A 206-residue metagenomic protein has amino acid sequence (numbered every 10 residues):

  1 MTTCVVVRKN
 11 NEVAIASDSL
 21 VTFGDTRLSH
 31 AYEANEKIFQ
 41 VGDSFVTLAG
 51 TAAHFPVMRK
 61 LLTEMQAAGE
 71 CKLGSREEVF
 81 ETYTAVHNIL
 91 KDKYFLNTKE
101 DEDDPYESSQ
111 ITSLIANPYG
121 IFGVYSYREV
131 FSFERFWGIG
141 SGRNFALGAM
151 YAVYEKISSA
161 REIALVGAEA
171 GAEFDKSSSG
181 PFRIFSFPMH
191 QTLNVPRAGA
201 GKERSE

Functional and structural regions predicted by a protein language model:
M1-E100, Y106, F131-R161, S178-H190 (+1 more regions): Conserved short S/T/G-enriched processing/targeting/catalytic segments and their helical context
Y106-G140: Long, charge-patterned amphipathic alpha-helical coiled-coil/hairpin "stalk" segments used as oligomerization
R161-K176: Short, conserved aromatic-histidine micro-motifs
A200-E206: Long, low-complexity, intrinsically disordered segments
